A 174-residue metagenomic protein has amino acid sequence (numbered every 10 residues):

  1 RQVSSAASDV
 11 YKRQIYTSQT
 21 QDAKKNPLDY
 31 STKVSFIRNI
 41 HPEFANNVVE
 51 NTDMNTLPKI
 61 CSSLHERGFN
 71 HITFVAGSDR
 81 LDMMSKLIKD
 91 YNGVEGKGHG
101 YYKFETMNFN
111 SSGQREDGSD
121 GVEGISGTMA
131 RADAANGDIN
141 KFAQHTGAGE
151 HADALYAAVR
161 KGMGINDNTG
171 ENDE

Functional and structural regions predicted by a protein language model:
R1-A7, Y11: Single conserved hydrophobic/aromatic residue that forms the stacking wall/gate of nucleotide- or nucleobase-binding
D9-E174: Active-site cores that bind ATP or allylic diphosphates and position pyrophosphate for catalysis
